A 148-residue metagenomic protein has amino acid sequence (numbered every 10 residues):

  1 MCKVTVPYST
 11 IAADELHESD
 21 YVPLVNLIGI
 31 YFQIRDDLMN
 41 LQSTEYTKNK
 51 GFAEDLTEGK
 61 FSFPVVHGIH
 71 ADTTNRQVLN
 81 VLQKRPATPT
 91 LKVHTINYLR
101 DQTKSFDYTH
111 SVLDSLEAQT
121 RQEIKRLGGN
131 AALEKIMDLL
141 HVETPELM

Functional and structural regions predicted by a protein language model:
M1-M148: All-alpha prenyltransferase/terpene-synthase fold signal
